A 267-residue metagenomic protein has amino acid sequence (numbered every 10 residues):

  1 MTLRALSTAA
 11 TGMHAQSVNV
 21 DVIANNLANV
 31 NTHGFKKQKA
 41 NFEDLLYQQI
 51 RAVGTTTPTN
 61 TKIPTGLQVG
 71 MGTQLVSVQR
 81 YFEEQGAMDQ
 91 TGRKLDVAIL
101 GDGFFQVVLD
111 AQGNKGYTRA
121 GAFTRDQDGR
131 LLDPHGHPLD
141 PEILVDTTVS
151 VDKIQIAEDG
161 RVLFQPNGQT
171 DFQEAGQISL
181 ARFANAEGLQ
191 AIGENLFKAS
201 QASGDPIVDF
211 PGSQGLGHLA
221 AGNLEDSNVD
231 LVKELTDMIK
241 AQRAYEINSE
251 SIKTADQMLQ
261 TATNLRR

Functional and structural regions predicted by a protein language model:
M1-R267: Amphipathic alpha-helical polymerization modules
